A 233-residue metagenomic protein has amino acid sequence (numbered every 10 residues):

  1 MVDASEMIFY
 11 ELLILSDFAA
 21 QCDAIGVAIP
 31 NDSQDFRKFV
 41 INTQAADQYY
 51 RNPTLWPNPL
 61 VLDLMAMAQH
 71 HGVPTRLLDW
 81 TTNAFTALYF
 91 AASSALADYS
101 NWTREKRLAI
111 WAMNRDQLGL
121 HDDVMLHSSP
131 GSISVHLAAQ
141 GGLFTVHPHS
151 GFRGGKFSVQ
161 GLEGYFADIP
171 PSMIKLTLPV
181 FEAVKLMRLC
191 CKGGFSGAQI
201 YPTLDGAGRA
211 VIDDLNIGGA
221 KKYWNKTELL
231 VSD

Functional and structural regions predicted by a protein language model:
M1-D233: Catalytic-core elements of nucleic-acid end-processing and repair enzymes
